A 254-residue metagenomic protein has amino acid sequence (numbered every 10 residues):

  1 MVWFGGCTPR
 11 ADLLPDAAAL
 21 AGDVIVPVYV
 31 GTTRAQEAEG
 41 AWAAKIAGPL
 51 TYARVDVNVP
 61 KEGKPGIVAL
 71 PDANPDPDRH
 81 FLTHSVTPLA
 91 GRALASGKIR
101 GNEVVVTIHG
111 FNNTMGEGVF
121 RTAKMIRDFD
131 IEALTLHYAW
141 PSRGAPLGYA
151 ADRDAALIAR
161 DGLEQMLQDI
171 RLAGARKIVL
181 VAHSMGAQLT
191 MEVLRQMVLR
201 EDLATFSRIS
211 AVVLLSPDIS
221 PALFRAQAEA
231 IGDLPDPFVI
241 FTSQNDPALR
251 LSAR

Functional and structural regions predicted by a protein language model:
W3-V105, N112-I131: Flexible, membrane-associating and regulatory peripheral segments of lipid-active enzymes
T107-G110, H137, V181: Structural cue for short, hydrophobic secondary-structure segments
A139-D154: Cap/lid segment of the alpha/beta-hydrolase catalytic domain
A150-L172: Alpha/beta-hydrolase active-site loop
L163, A182-G186, T190: Gly/Ala-rich beta-loop-alpha elbow adjacent to hydrolase catalytic centers
A187-L199: Short glycine-enriched nucleophile-adjacent loop and the immediately C-terminal alpha-helix near the catalytic center
S216-R254: The feature captures the conserved acid-bearing segment of alpha/beta-hydrolase catalytic domains
